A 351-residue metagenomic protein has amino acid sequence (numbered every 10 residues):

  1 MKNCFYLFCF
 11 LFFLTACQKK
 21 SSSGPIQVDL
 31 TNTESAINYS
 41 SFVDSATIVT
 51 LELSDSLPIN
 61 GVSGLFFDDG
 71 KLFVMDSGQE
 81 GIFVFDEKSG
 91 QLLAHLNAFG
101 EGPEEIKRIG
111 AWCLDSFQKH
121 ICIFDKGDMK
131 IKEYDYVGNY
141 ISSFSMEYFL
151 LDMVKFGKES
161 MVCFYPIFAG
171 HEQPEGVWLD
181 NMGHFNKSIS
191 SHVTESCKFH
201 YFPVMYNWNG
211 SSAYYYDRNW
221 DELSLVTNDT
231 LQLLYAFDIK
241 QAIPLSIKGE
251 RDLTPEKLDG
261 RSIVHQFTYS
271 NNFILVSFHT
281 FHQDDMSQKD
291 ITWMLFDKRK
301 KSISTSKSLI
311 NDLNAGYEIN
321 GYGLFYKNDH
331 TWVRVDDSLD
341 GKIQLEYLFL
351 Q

Functional and structural regions predicted by a protein language model:
L14-A16: C-terminal motif of bacterial Sec signal peptides marking the signal peptidase cleavage site
S21-T50: Blade/loop signatures of beta-propeller domains
I48-E80: Beta-strand-rich domains and repeat architectures in extracellular enzymes and scaffolds, especially beta-propellers
D55-L57, N97-E104, S145-L151, H192-C197 (+2 more regions): Short coil/turn segments at the loop-to-beta-strand junctions that recur within blades of beta-propeller repeat folds
D55-S56, Q91-Q118: Blade-loop segments of beta-propeller domains
G61-G64, K107-W112, Y148-F156, C197-M205 (+2 more regions): Repeated scaffold domains used in trafficking and secretory/extracellular systems, primarily beta-propellers
F237-E256, R299-K327: Conserved blade-ending motifs and adjacent loop-strand segments that build the rim/top face of beta-propeller domains
K257-S306: Loop/turn-rich, solvent-exposed surfaces of beta-rich toroidal or solenoidal domains
